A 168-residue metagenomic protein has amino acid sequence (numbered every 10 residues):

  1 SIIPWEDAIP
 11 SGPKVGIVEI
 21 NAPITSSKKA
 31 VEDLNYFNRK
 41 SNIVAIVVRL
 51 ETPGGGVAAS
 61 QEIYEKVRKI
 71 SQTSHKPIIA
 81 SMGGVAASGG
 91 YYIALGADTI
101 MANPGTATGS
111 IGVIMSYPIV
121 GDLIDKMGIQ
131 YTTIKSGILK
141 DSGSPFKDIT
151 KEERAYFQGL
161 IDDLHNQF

Functional and structural regions predicted by a protein language model:
S1-P77, V85-F168: Small-residue-centered hinge/linker elements
